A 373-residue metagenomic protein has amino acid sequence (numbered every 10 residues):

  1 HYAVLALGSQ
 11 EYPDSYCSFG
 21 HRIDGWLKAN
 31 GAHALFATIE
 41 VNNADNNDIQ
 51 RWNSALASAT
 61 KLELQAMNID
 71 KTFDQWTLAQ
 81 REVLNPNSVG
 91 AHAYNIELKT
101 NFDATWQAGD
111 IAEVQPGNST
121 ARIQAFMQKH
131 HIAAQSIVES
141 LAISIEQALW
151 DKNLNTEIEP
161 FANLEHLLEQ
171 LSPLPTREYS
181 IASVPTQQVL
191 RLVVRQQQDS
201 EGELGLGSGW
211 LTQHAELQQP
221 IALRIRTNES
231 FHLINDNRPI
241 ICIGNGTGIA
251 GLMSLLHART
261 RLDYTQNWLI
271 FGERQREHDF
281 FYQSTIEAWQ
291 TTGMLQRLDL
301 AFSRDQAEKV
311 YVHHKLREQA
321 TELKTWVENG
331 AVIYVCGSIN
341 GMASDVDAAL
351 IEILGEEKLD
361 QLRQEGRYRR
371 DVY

Functional and structural regions predicted by a protein language model:
H1-Y373: FNR-like FAD-binding dehydrogenase module
